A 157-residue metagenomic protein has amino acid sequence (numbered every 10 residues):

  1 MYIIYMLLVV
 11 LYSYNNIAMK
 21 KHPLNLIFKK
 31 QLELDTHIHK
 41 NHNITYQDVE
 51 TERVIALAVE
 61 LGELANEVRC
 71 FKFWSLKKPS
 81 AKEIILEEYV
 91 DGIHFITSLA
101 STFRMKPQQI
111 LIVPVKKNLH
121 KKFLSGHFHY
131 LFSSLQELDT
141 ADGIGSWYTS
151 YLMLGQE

Functional and structural regions predicted by a protein language model:
Y2-I3, L7-E157: Flexible "arm" and connector segments at domain edges
